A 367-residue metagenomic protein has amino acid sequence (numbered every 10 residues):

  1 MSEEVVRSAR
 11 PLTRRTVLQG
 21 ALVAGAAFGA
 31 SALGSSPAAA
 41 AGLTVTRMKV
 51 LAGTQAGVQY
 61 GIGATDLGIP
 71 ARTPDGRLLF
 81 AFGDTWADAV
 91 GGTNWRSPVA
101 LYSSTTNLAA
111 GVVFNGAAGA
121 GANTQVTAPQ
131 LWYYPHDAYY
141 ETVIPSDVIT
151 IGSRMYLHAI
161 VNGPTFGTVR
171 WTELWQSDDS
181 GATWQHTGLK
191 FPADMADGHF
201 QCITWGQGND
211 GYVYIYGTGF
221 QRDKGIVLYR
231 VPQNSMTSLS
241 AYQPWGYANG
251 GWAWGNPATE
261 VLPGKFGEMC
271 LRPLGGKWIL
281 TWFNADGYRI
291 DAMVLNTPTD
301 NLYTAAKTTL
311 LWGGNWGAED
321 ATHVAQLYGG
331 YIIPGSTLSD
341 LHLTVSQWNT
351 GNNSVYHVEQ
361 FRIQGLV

Functional and structural regions predicted by a protein language model:
M1-L12, A21-S31, S36-A39: N-terminal secretory signal peptides
L22, L67-A71, W175: Short, well-ordered alpha-helical packing segments
A41-Y60, R72-E141, T150-M195, D210 (+4 more regions): Beta-rich carbohydrate-recognition and catalytic domains
D66-I69, T142-D147, F200-T204, G267-C270 (+1 more regions): Beta-propeller and closely related beta-sheet repeat lectin domains
V324: Short glycine-biased active-site loop of nucleotidyltransferases that positions the nucleotide triphosphate and helps
